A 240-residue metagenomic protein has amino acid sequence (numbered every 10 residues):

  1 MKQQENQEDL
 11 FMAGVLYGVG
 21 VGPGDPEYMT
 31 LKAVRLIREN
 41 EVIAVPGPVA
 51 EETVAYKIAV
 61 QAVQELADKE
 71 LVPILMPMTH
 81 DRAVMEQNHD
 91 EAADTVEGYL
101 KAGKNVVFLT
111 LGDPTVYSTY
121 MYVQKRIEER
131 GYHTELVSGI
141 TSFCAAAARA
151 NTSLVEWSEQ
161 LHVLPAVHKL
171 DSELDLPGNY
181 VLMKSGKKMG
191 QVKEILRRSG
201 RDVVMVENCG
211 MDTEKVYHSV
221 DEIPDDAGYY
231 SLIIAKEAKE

Functional and structural regions predicted by a protein language model:
K2-Q3, Q7-P26, L31-A33, R38-Y132 (+3 more regions): Class I S-adenosyl-L-methionine
L16, L174-E240: A contiguous loop/helix-start segment that scaffolds small-molecule binding in enzyme catalytic cores
G18-G20, L109-L111, L164-P165, L182-K184 (+1 more regions): Short beta-strand segments
V45, V72-L75, L136, E156 (+4 more regions): Structural signal for conserved beta-strand scaffold positions within catalytic alpha/beta enzyme cores
A50-E52, T79, T141-C144, M211-T213: Short gly/pro/ser/thr-enriched loop/turn and capping motifs at secondary-structure boundaries
M76-R82, K169-D171, M211-T213: A short acidic, often aromatic-flanked loop/helix-cap motif at beta-alpha or helix-coil junctions that lines enzyme
V84-A92, R149-T152, D175-N179, Y217-E222: Short, surface-exposed amphipathic charged segments that create phosphate/polyanion-binding patches used for binding
T115-L176, P224: Class I SAM-dependent methyltransferase SAM-binding "motif I" and its flanking Rossmann-like core
